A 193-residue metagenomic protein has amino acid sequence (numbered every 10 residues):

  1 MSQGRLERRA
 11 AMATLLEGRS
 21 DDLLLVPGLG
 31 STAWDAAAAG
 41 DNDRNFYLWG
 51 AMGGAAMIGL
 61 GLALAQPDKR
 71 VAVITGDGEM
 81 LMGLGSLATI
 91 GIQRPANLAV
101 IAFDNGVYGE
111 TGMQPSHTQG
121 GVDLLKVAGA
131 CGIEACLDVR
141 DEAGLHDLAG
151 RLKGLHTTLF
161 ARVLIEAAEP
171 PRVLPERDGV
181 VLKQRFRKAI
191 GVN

Functional and structural regions predicted by a protein language model:
S2-L24: A short, flexible N-terminal coil/short beta segment enriched in small residues
R5, R9-A13, A38-Q184, V192: Thiamine diphosphate
L23-N42: Acidic-glycine-rich active-site phosphate/pyrophosphate-binding loop
